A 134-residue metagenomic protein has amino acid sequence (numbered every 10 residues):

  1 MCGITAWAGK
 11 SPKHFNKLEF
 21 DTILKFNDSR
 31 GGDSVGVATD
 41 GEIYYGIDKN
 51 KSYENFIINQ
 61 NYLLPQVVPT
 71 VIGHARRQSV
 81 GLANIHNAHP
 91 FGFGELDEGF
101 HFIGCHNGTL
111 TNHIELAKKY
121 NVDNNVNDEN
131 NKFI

Functional and structural regions predicted by a protein language model:
M1-I134: Conserved short alpha-helical segments that host acidic/polar catalytic motifs at enzyme active sites
